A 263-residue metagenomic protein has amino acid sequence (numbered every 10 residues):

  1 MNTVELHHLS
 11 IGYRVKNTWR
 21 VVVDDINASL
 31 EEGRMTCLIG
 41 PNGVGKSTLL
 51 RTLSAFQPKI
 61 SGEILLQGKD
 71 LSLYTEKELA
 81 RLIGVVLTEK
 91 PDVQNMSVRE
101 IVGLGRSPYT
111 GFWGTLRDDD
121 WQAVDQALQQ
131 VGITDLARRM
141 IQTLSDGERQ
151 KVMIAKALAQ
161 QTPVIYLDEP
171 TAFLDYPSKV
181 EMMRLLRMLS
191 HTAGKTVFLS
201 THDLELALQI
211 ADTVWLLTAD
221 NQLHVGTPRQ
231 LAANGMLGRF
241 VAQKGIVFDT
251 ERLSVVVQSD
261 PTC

Functional and structural regions predicted by a protein language model:
I39-P41: The feature captures the beta-strand-to-loop junction immediately N-terminal to the Walker
S54: Helix-to-loop junction immediately C-terminal to a conserved catalytic motif
G62-D70, L79: Conserved ABC transporter NBD signature motif
G103, D118-L136: Conserved ABC ATPase "signature" region
M140-L144: Conserved ABC ATPase signature
I165-D168: Catalytic Walker B motif of ABC-type/P-loop ATPase nucleotide-binding domains
V241-C263: ABC ATPase nucleotide-binding domains
